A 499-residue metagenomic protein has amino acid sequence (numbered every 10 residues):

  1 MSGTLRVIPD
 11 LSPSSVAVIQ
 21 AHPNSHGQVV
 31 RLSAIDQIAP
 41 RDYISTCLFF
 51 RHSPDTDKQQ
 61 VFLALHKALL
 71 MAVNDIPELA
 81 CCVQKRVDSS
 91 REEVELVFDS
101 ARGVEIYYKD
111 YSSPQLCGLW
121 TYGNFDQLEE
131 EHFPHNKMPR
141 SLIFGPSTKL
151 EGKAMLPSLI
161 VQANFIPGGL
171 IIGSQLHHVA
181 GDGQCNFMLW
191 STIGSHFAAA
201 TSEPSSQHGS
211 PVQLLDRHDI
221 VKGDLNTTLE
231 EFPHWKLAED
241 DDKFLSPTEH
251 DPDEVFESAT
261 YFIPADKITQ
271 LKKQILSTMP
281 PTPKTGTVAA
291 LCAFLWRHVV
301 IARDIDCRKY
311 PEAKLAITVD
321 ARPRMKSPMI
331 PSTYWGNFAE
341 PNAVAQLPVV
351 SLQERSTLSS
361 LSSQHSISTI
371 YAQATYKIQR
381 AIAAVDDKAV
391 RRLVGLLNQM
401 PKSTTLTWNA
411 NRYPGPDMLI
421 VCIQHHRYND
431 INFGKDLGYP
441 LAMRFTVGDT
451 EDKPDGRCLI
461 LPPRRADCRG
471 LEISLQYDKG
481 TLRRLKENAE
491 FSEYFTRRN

Functional and structural regions predicted by a protein language model:
M1-N74, L79-S90, E257-N499: Acyl-CoA-dependent O-acyltransferases
S2-G3, V7, S14-S15, Y111-P114 (+8 more regions): Non-catalytic, low-complexity flexible loops and terminal extensions
V29-Q37, P157-V161, W235-D240: Short, functional N-terminal and low-complexity linear motifs
Q37-A39, Q162-N164, L245-D251, I460-P462: Short, flexible, solvent-exposed loop/turn segments with mixed acidic/basic and small polar residues
L69-G173: Acyl-thioester-dependent condensation/acyltransferase catalytic cores
M155-P157, V255, P414: Residues that act as N-cap/strand-start positions at coil-to-secondary-structure junctions
